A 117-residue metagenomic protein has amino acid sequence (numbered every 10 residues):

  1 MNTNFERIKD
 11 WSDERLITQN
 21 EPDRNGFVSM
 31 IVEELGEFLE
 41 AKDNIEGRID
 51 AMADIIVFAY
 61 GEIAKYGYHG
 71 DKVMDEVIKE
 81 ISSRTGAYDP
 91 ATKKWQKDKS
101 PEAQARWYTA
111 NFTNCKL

Functional and structural regions predicted by a protein language model:
M1-M52, I56-L117: Flexible "arm" and connector segments at domain edges
